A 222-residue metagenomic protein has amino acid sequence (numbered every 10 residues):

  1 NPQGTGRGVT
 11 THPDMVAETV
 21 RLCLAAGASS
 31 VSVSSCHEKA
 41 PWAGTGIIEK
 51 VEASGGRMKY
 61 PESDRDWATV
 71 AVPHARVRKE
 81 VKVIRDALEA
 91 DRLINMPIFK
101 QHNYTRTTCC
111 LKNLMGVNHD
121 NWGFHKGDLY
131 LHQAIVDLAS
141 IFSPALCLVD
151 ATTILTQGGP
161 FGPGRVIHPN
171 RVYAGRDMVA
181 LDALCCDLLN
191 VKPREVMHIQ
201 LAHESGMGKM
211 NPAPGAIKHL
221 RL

Functional and structural regions predicted by a protein language model:
N1-L222: N-terminal and secondary-structure boundary signal
